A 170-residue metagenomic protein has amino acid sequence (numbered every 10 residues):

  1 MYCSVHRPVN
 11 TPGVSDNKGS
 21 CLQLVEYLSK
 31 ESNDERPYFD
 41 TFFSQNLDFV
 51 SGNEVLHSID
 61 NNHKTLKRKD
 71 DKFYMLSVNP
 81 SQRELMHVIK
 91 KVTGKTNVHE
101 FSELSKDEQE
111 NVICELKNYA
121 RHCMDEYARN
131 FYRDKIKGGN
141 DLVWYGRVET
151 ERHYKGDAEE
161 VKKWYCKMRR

Functional and structural regions predicted by a protein language model:
M1-R170: N-terminal nicking endonuclease/strand-transfer module with a His-rich metal-binding environment and a catalytic Tyr
